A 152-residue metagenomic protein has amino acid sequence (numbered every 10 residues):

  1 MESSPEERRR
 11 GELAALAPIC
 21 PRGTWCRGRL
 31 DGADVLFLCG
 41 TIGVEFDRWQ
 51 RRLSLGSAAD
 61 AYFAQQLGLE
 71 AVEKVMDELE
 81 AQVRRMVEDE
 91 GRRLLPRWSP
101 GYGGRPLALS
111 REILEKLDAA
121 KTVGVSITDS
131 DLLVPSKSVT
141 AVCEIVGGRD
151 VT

Functional and structural regions predicted by a protein language model:
M1-A61: Active-site helix-to-loop segments that bind/position phosphate- or nucleotide-bearing substrates and donors across
S3-R10, Q65-Q66, L94-L95, L109-E112: A generic short-segment signal for beta-strand/edge and adjacent turn/coil regions
L16, C26, W49-Q50, V83 (+2 more regions): Generic structural signal of hydrophobic/aromatic residues within well-ordered alpha-helices of folded domains
V35-I42, Y62-L67, A71-M76, V83 (+4 more regions): Generic hydrophobic secondary-structure signal
V44, R48, E73, A119 (+1 more regions): A generic structural micro-environment signature that highlights single residues at secondary-structure boundaries
S54-L107: Long, amphipathic alpha-helical coupling/dimerization segments that relay conformational signals between
E90-T152: Short terminal or interdomain "cap/linker" segment that borders an active site or interface and mediates
